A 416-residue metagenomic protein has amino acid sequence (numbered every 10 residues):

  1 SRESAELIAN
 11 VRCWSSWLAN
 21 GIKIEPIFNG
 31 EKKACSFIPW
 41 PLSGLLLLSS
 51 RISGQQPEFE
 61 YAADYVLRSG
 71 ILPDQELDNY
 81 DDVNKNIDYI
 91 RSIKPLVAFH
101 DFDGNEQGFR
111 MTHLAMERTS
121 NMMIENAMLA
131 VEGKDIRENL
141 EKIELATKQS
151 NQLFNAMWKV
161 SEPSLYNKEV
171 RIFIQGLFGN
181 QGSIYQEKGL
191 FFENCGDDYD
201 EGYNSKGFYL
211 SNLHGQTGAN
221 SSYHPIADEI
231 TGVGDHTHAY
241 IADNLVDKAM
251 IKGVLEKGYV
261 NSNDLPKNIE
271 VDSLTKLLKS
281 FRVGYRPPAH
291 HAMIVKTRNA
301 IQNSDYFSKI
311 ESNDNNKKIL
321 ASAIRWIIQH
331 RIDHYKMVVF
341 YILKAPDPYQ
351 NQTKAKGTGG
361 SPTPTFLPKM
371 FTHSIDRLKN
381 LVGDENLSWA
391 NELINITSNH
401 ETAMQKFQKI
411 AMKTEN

Functional and structural regions predicted by a protein language model:
S1-N416: Surface-exposed peri-terminal alpha-helical interaction modules
